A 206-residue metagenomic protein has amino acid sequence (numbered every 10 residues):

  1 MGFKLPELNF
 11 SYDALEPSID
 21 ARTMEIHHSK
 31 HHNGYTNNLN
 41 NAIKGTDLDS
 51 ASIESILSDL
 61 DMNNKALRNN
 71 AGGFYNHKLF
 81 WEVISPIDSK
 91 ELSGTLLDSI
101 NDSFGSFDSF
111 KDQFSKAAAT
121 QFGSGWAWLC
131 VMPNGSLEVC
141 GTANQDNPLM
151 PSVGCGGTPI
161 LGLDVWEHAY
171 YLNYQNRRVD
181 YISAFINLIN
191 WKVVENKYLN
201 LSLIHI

Functional and structural regions predicted by a protein language model:
M1-S11: Acidic, low-complexity proline/glycine-rich segments
L5, H32, F74, L129 (+2 more regions): Divalent metal-coordination and catalytic microenvironments
N9-D20, N41-N63, D88: Helix-loop segments that flank and shape redox-cofactor active sites
P17-G34, I53-Y75, A119, G154-D164: Alpha-helical scaffold segments that form or flank carboxylate-/histidine-based iron centers
G45-D49, D59, N64-N76, F80-C130 (+1 more regions): All-alpha RGS (Regulator of G-protein Signaling) helical domain and cognate RGS-like helical scaffolds
A118-Q175, Y181-I189: An amphipathic alpha-helical core segment
I204-I206: Conserved small/polar residues in nucleotide/adenosyl-binding loops
